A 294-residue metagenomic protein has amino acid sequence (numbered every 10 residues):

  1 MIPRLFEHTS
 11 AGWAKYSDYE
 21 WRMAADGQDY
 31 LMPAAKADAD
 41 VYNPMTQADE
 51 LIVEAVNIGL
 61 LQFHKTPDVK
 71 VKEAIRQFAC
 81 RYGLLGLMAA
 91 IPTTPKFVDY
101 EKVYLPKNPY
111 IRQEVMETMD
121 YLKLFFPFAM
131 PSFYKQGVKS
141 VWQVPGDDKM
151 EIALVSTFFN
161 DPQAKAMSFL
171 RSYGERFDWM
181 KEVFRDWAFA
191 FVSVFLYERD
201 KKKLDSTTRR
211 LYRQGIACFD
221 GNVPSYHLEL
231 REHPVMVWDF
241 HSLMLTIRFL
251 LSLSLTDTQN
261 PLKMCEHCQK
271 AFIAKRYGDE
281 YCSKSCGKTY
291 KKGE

Functional and structural regions predicted by a protein language model:
M1-I273: Short helix-coil boundary/hinge micro-motifs
R276-T289: Cysteine-rich micro-motifs
K291-E294: Secondary-structure boundary/linker elements at domain or insertion junctions
